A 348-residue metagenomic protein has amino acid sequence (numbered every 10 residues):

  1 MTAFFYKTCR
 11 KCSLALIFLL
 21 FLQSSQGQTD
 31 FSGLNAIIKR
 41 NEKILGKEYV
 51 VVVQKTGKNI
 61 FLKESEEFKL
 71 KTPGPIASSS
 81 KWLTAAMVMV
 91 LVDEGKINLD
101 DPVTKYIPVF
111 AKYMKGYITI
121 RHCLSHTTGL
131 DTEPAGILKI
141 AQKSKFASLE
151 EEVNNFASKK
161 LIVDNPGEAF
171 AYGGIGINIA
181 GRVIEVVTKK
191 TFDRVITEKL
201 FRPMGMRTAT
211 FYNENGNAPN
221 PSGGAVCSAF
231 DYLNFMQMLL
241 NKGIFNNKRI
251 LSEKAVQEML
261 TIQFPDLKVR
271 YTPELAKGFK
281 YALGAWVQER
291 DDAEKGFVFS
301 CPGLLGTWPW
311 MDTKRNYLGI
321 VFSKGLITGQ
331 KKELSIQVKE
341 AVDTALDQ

Functional and structural regions predicted by a protein language model:
M1-D30: Bacterial Sec-dependent N-terminal signal peptides
Q28-K63, E185-K190, R194-E198, R202 (+1 more regions): Catalytic loop of the DD-peptidase/beta-lactamase superfamily, centered on the K-T-G motif and neighboring
K39, K43-K47, E67-Y172, K190: Active-site-proximal loop and beta-strand segments within enzyme catalytic domains
V50-V51, L62, D100-D101, T132-K139 (+4 more regions): Short, hydrophobic secondary-structure boundary micro-motifs
I60-F61, A111-I118, G129-G136, D193 (+2 more regions): Secretory-pathway/luminal and periplasmic proteins that interact with or process carbohydrate-rich
L70, A135-F230: Catalytic-site signature segments of enzymes, centered on catalytic residues
W82-A86, D101, I118, G174-G181 (+2 more regions): A structural signal for well-ordered alpha-helical segments within the folded catalytic domains of diverse enzymes
V90-P108, E133, V187-F211, K248-E253: Short, well-structured active-site flanking segments
